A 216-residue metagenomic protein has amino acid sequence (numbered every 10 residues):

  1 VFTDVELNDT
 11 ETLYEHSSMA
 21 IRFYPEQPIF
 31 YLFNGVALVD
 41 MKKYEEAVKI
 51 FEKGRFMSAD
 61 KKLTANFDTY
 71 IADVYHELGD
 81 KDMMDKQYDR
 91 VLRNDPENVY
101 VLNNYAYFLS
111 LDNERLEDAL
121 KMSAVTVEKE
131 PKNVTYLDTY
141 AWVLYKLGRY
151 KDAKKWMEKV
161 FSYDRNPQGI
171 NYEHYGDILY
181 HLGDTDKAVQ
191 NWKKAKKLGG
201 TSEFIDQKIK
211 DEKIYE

Functional and structural regions predicted by a protein language model:
V1-F2, V36, D73, Y107-F108 (+3 more regions): Residue-level recognition of tetratricopeptide repeat
E6, D40, E77, L111-D112 (+3 more regions): Register position in tetratricopeptide repeats
S18-R22, F56-A59, L92-R93, A124-E128 (+2 more regions): Conserved structural position within tetratricopeptide repeats
P25, A59-K62, P96, P131 (+2 more regions): Short coil turns that delineate tetratricopeptide repeat
F30, T64-F67, V101, Y136 (+2 more regions): TPR alpha-solenoid repeat register
